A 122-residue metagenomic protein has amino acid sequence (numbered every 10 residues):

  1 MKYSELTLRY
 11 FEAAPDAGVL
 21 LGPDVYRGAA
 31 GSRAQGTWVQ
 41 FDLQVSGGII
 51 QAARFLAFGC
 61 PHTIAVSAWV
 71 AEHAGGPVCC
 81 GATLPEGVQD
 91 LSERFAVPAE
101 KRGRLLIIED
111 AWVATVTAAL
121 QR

Functional and structural regions predicted by a protein language model:
M1-R122: Domain-level signature for proteins that mediate thiol-based redox and metal-cofactor handling
